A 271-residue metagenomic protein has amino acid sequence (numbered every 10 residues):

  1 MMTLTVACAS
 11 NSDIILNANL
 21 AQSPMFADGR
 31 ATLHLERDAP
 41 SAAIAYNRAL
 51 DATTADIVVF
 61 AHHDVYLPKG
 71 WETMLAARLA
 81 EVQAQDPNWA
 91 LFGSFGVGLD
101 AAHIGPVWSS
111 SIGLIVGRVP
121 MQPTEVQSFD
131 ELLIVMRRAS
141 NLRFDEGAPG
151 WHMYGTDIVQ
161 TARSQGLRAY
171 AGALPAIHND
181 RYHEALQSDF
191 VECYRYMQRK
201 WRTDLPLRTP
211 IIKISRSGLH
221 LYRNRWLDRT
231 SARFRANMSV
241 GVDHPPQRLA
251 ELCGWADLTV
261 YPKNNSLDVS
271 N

Functional and structural regions predicted by a protein language model:
S12-A27: Short, well-formed alpha-helical segments that are part of the catalytic scaffolds of diverse glycosyltransferases
A39-T53: Glycine-rich, basic loop-to-helix element that forms the pyrophosphate-binding segment of sugar-nucleotide handling
V58: Short aromatic/hydrophobic "clamp" motif used to bind/position activated sugar donors
H62-Y66: The conserved acidic donor/metal-binding loop of glycosyltransferases
G70-V107: Conserved donor NDP-sugar-binding/catalytic core segment of glycosyltransferases
P106-E131, N141: Short, flexible, basic/aromatic active-site loop/helix in glycosyltransferases
Q127-N141, A148-P175: A short, conserved alpha-helix in the catalytic core of glycosyltransferases
Y170-E192, Y196-K200, I211-S217: Active-site donor/metal-binding and catalytic loop motifs of nucleotide-sugar-dependent glycosylation enzymes
